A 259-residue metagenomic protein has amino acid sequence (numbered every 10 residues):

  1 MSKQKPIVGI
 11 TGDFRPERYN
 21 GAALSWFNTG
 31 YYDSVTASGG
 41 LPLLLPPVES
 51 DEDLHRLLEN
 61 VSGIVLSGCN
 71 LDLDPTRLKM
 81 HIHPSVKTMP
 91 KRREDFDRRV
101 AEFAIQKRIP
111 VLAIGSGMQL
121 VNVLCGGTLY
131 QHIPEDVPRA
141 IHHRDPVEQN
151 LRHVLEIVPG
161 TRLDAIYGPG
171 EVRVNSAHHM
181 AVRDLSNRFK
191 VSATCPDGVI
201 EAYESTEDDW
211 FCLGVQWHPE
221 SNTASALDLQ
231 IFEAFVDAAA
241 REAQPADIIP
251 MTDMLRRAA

Functional and structural regions predicted by a protein language model:
M1-L112, V123, Y130, P134-I166 (+5 more regions): N-terminal beta1-alpha1 cap of cysteine-dependent amidohydrolase-like domains
G115: Conserved G/P- and acidic residue-centered "switch" motifs that form tight phosphate/ATP-binding loops in soluble
M118-L120: Hydrophobic, aromatic-enriched interface-forming segments
G170-V172, K190-V191: Short secondary-structure junctions
R173-H179: Short catalytic/ligand-gating loop segments at beta-alpha or beta-beta junctions within enzyme catalytic domains
W210: Short loop/turn elements that form and flank the Walker-type P-loop nucleotide-binding site in RecA-like NTPase cores
L213-W217: Active-site-proximal beta-strand elements of phosphoester/diester hydrolases
